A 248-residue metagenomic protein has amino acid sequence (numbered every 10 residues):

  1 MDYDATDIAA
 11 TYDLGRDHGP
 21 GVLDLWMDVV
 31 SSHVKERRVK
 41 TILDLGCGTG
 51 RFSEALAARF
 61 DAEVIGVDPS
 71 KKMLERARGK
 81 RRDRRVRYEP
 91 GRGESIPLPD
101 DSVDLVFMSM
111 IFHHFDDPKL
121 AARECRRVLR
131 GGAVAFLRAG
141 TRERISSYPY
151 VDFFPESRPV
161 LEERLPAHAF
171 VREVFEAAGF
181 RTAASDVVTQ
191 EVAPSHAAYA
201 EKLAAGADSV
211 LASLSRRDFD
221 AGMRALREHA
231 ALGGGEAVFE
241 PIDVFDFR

Functional and structural regions predicted by a protein language model:
M1-R38, R51-A55, M73-R76, K80 (+1 more regions): Conserved class I S-adenosyl-L-methionine
T41-L43, T49-S95: Class I SAM-dependent methyltransferase SAM/SAH-binding core
T49, A183-R248: Conserved Class I S-adenosyl-L-methionine
F107: A conserved beta-strand element that flanks and buttresses the S-adenosyl-L-methionine
M110-I111: Short catalytic micro-motifs in class I SAM-dependent methyltransferases
K119-G131: A short glycine-rich, Lys/Arg-flanked "PGG" loop and its adjoining helix->strand segment in the class I
V134-R164: Conserved class I S-adenosyl-L-methionine
E163-A178: Short alpha-helix
